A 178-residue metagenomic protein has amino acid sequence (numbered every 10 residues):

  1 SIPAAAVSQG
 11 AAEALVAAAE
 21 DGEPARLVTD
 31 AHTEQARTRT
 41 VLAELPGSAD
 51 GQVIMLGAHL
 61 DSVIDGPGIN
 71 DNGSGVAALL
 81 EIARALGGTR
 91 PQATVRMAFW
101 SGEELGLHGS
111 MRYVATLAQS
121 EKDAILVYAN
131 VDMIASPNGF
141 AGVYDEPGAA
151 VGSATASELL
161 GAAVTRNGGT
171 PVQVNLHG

Functional and structural regions predicted by a protein language model:
I2-A14, G51, I64, R90-P91 (+1 more regions): Metal-dependent peptidase/peptidase-like ectodomains
I2-I69, E81-G88, Q92-T94: Soluble metallo-hydrolase cores and metallopeptidase-like ectodomains found primarily in the secretory/periplasmic
N70-S74, G148-V151: Alpha-helix N-cap and loop-to-helix initiation/capping positions
G73-E81, H108, R112: Short amphipathic alpha-helical face segments that pack within enzyme cores and frequently flank/anchor catalytic
R96-A98: A structural signal for isolated positions on well-ordered beta-strands in alpha/beta enzyme cores
